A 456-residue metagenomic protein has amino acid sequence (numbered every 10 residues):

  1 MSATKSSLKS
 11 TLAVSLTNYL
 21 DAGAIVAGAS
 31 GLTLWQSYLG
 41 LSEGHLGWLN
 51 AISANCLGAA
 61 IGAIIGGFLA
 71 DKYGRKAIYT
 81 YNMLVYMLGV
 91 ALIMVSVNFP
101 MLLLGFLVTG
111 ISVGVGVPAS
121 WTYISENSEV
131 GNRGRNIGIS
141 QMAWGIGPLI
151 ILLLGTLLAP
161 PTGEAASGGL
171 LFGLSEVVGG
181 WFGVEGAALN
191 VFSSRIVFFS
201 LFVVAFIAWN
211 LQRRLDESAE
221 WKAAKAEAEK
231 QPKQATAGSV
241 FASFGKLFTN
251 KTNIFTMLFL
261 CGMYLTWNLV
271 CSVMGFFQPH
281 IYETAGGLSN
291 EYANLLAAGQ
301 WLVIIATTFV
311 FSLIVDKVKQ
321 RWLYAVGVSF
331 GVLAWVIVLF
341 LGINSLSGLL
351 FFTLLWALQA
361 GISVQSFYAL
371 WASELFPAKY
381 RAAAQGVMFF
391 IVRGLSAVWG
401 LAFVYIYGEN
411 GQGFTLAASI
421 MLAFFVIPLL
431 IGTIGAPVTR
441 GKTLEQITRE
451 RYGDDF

Functional and structural regions predicted by a protein language model:
M1-V26, S37: Cytosolic juxtamembrane N-terminal segment immediately preceding the first transmembrane helix of multi-pass
A29, K251-T308, G400: Extracytoplasmic gate region of multi-pass secondary transporters
A29-I61: Extracellular/periplasmic helix-loop-helix junction of adjacent transmembrane segments in MFS-like secondary
A63-G74, T308-Q320: Helix-to-loop junctions at the C-terminal end of transmembrane segments in multipass secondary transporters
G74, V95-P100, L341-N344: Helix-breaking motifs and short loop linkers at transmembrane-helix boundaries and internal kinks in secondary membrane
G105-M142: Cytoplasmic helix-loop-helix junction between adjacent transmembrane helices in 12-TM secondary transporters
G134-G163, V204, F389-G400: Glycine-rich segments within core transmembrane alpha-helices of 12-TM secondary carriers
